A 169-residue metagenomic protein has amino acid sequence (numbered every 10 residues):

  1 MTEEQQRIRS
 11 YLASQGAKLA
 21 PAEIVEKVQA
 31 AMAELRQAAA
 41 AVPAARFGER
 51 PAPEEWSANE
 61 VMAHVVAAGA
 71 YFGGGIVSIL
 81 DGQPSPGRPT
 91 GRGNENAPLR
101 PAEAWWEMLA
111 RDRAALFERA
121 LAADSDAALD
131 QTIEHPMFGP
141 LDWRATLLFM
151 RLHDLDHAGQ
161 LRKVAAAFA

Functional and structural regions predicted by a protein language model:
M1-S14, G48-T90, L129-A169: Short, contiguous alpha-helical
S10-E26: Short, charged, low-complexity loops and linkers
P21-E54: Short, contiguous, helix-prone interaction/anchoring segments in small proteins
P21-I24, A102, W143: Amphipathic alpha-helical coiled-coil segments and their boundaries
K27-M32, R36-Q37, G75, R92-Q131 (+1 more regions): Acidic/histidine-rich alpha-helical segments that form the ligand environment of transition-metal centers
A40, A67, D81, L121-A122: Residues at helix-coil transition
